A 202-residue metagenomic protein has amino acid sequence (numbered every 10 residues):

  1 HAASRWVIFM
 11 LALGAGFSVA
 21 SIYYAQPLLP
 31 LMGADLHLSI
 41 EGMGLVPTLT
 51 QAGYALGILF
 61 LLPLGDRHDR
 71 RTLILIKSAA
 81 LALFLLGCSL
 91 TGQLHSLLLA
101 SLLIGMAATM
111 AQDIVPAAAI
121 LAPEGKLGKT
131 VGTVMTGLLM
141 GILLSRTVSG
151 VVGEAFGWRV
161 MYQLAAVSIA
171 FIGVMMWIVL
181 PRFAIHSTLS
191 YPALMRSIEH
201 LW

Functional and structural regions predicted by a protein language model:
H1, P181-W202: Juxtamembrane intracellular "pre-TM" segments in multi-pass secondary transporters
M10-I40: Extracytoplasmic
Y23, Q51-L59, T109, I142-L143: Residue-level signature of mid-helix packing/kink "hotspots" within the transmembrane helices of 12-pass Major
L56-L94: Conserved MFS/SLC helix-loop-helix module at the cytosolic interface between two early adjacent transmembrane helices
F84-C88, I104, M176: MFS-fold secondary transporters
S96, G132-L180: Helix-loop-helix hairpin linking two adjacent transmembrane segments in secondary transporters
A100-G137: Cytoplasmic helix-loop-helix junction between adjacent transmembrane helices in 12-TM secondary transporters
